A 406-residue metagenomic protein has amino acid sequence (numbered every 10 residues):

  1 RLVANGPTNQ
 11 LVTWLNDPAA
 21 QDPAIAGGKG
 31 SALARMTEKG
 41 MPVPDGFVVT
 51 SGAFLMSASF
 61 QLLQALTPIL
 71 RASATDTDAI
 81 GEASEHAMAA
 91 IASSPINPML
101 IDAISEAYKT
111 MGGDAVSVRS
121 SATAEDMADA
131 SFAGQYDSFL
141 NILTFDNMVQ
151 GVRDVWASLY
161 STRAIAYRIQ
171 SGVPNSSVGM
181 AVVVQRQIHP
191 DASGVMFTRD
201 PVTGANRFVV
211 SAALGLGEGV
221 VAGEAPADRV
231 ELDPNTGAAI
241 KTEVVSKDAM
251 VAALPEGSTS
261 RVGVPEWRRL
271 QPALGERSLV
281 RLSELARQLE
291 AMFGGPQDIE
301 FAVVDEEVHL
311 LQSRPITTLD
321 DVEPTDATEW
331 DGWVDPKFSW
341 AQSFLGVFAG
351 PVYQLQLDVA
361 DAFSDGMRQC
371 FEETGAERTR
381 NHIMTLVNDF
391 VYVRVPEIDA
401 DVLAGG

Functional and structural regions predicted by a protein language model:
R1-K39, D45, V49-A58, D78 (+1 more regions): Conserved divalent-metal-coordinating catalytic cores that perform phosphate/pyrophosphate/nucleotidyl transfer
R1-V183, A192, R268-S278, L282-G294 (+2 more regions): N-terminal beta-alpha lobe that positions the nucleotide/phosphoryl donor in ATP/NTP-coupled carboxylate activation
